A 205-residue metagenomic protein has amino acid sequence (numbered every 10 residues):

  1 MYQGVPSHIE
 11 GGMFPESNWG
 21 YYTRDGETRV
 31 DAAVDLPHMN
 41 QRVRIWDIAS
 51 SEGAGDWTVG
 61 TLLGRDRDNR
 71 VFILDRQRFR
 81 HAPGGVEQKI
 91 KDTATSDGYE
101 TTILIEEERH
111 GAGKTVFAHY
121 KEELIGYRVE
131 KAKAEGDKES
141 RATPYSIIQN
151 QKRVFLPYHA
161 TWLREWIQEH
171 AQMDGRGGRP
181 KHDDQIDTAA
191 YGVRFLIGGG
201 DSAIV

Functional and structural regions predicted by a protein language model:
M1-I48: ATPase catalytic-site recognition across NTP-hydrolyzing enzymes
Y2, Y145, T188: A residue-level signal for conserved active-site and pocket-lining positions in enzyme catalytic cores
V5, I9, M13, V59-T61 (+1 more regions): Mg2+-dependent endonuclease catalytic cores in nucleic-acid-processing enzymes, primarily RNase H-like
E10-G11, R76, G192-V205: Acidic two-metal-ion nuclease catalytic site recognized across multiple nuclease folds, prominently DnaQ/RNase D-T
D35-R65, T188: Gly/Thr-rich phosphate-binding beta-strand-loop-beta motif of the actin/hexokinase/Hsp70
G53-G55, G98, G198-G199: A cross-taxa feature marking solvent-exposed loop/turn segments within ectodomains of secreted and single-pass membrane
P180-D187: Conserved RecA-like P-loop NTPase helicase motor core
